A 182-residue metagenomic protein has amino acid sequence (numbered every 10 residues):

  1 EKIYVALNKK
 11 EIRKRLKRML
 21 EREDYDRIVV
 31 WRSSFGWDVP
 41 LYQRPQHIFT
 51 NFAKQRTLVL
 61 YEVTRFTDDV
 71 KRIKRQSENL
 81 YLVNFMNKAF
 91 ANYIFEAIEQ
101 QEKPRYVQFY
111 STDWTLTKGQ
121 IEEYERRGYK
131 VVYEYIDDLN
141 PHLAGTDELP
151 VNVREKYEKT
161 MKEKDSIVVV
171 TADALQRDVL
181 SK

Functional and structural regions predicted by a protein language model:
E1-D68: N-terminal subdomain of nucleotide-sugar transferases
V30, Y124-P141: Active-site proximal beta-strand in glycosyltransferases
V30-R32, V83-N84, E96-T115, V132: Short N-terminal targeting/anchoring amphipathic segment
S34-D38, E134-E148: A short, histidine- and acid-enriched strand-loop-helix "catalytic/donor-clamping" loop that lines the nucleotide-sugar
L41, E62-V63, Y110-T112, V170-A172: Replace "coordinates the UDP/GDP/TDP-sugar" with "coordinates nucleotide-activated sugar donors
I48, D138-L139, D147-V168: Membrane-proximal helix-turn-helix segments that form the acceptor-binding/catalytic region of lipid-linked
L60-K88: N-terminal strand-loop element at the rim of the active site of nucleotide-sugar-dependent glycosyltransferases
G119, K162-K182: A short, active-site helix/loop in glycosyltransferases that binds the activated sugar's phosphate group
